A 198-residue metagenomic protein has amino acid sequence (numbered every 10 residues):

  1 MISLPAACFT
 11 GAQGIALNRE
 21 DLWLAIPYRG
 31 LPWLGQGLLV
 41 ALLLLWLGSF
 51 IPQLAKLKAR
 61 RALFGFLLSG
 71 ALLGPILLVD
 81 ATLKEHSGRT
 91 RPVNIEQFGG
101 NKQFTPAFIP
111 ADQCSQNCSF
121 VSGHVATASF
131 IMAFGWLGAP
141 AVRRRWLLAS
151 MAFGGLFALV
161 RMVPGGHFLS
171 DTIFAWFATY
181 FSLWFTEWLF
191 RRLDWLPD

Functional and structural regions predicted by a protein language model:
M1, P5, V40-L47, L73 (+3 more regions): Alpha-helical membrane-inserting segments
M1-L43, T82-P92, E96, G100-Q103: N-terminal transmembrane-helix/juxtamembrane module of multi-pass inner/ER membrane proteins
A16-G30, A55-A59, S115, G138-R145: Juxtamembrane loop-transmembrane helix junctions in multi-pass integral membrane proteins, especially the extracellular
G30-G37, F66, R144-A152: Alpha-helical transmembrane segments of integral membrane proteins
A41-Q53, A128-G138: Hydrophobic, aromatic-rich transmembrane alpha-helices and their immediate juxtamembrane boundary segments
L47-A55, H86-R91, V142, L189-D198: Membrane-interfacial segments
G48-H86, L147: Interfacial segments of alpha-helical transmembrane regions
F104-D198: Membrane-embedded catalytic cores of phosphoryl/pyrophosphoryl-handling enzymes
